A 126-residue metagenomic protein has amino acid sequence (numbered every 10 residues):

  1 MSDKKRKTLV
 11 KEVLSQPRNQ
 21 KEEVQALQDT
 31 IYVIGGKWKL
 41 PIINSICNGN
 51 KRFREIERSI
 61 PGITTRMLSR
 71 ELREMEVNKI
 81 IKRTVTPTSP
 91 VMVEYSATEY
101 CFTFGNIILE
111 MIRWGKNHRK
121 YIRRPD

Functional and structural regions predicted by a protein language model:
M1-I34: N-terminal leader segment of winged-helix/HTH proteins
K21-M67, T88-E94: N-terminal helix-turn-helix DNA-binding core of bacterial DNA-binding proteins
V24-L27, G105-R119: Hydrophobic alpha-helical core bundles mediating ligand binding, dimerization, or RNAP-core interactions
L68, L72-M75: Basic amphipathic alpha-helical segments that dock to polyanions
K79: Glycine-centered, phosphate/nucleic-acid-interacting loop/turn motifs that mediate DNA/RNA or nucleotide
R83: Short beta-strand "wing" residues that participate in macromolecule-binding interfaces
P87-M111: Basic, amphipathic "hinge/linker" alpha-helix immediately C-terminal to the N-terminal HTH DNA-binding motif
Y121-D126: Short, charged recognition helix plus adjacent turn of helix-turn-helix-like nucleic-acid-binding domains
